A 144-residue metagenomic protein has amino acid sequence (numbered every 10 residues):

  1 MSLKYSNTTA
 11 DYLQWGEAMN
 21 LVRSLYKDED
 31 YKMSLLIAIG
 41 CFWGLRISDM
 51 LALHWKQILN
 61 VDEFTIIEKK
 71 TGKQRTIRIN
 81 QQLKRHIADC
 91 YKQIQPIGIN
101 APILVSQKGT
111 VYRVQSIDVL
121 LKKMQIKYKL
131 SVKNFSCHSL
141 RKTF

Functional and structural regions predicted by a protein language model:
S2, Y12-W43: Basic, Lys/Arg- and aromatic-enriched nucleic-acid-binding interface segment
N7, K69-D89, N100-K122: C-terminal catalytic core of Y-nucleophile DNA break-rejoin enzymes
E17, A52-R85: Conserved tyrosine-mediated DNA breakage-rejoining catalytic core shared by Y-recombinases
L25-M33, V119-T143: Short, basic (Lys/Arg/His-rich) helix/loop patches that form interaction surfaces in the mid-to-C-terminal regions
L36, S48-L53: Alpha-helix N-cap/helix-start motif at helix boundaries, enriched for small hydrophobics
Y91-I94, N134: Charged, surface-exposed interaction regions in soluble eukaryotic proteins
